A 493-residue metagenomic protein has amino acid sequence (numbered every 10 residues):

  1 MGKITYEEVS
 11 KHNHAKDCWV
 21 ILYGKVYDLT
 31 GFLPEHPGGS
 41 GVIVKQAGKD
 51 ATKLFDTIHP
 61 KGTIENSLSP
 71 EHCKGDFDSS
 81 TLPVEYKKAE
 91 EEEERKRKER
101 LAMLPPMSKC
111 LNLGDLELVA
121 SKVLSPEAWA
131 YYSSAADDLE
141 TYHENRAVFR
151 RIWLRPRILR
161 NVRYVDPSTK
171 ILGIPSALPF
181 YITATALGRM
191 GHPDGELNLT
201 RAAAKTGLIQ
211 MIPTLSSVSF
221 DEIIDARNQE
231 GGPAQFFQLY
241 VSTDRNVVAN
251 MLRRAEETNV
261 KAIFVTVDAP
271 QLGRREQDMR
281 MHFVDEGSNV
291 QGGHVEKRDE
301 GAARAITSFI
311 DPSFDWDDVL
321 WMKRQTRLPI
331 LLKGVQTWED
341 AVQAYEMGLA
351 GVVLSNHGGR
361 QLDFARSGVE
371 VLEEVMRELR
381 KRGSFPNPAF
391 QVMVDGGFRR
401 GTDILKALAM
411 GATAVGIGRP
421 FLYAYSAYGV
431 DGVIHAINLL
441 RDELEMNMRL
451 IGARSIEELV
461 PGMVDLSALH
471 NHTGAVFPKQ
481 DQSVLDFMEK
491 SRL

Functional and structural regions predicted by a protein language model:
M1-D115, V123: B-type heme-binding environments
K87-G173, D285-G293, A302-F314, L459 (+1 more regions): An N-cap/entry alpha-helix motif that binds or orients negatively charged groups
N145, R280, F364-R377, Y425-E445: C-terminal helical cap(s) of enzyme catalytic domains, especially alpha/beta-barrels
P175-V218: Glycine-rich active-site/cofactor-binding loop and its immediate structural neighborhood
L187, R201, A226, E230 (+2 more regions): Alpha/beta enzyme core
K205-N246: A gly/proline- and charged-residue-enriched helix-loop-helix capping module
K406-V433, S483-R492: A compact, surface-exposed functional segment
G452: Active-site-adjacent helical/loop segments in soluble small-molecule enzymes
